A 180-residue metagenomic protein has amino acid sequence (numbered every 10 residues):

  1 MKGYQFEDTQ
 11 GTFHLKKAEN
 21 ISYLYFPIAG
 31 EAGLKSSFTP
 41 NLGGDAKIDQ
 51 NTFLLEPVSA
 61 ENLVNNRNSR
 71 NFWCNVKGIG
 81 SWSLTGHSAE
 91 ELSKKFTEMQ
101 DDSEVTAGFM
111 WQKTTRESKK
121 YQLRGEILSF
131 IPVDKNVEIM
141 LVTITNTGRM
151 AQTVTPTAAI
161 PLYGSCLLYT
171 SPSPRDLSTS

Functional and structural regions predicted by a protein language model:
M1-S171, R175: Anionic coordination/interaction segments
S178-T179: N-terminal low-complexity segments that are often proline-rich with Ser/Thr-Pro
